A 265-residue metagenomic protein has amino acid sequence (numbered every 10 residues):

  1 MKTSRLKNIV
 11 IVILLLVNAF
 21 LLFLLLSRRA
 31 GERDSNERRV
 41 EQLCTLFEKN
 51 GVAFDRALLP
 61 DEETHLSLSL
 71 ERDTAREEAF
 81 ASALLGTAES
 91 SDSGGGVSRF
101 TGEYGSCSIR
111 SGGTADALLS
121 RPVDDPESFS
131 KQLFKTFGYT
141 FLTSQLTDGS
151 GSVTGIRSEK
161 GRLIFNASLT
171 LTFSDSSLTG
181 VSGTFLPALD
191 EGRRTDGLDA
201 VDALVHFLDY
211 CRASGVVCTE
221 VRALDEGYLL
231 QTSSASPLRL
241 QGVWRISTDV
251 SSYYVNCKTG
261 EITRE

Functional and structural regions predicted by a protein language model:
M1-T143, R157, G161: Preferential activation on post-signal-peptide N-terminal prodomains/segments of secreted or lumenal proteins
I13, L169, W244: Residue-level detector of short, conserved catalytic/binding motifs and their immediate flanks
N50, A57, A83, E103 (+5 more regions): Generic signature of intrinsically disordered, low-complexity segments enriched in small/polar residues
G94-G95, T101-A115, T172-T179, L240-Q241 (+1 more regions): Short, solvent-exposed coil/turn segments at beta-strand boundaries
G113-A223: Long, charged/polar, surface-exposed segments that mediate recognition or autoinhibition
D190-E265: Extracytoplasmic/luminal low-complexity segments enriched in Pro/Gly and acidic/polar residues that act as flexible
